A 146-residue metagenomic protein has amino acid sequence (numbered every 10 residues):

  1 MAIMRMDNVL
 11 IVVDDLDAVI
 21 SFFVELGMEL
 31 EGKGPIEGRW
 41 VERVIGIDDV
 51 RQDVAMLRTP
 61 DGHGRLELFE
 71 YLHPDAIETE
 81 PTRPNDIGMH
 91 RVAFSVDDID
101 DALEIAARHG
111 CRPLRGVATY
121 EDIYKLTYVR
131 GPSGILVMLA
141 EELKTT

Functional and structural regions predicted by a protein language model:
A2, I11, K33-P35, M56 (+2 more regions): Vicinal oxygen chelate
M6-N8, I87-R91: Eukaryotic phosphotyrosine signaling hubs
V12-H63, R108, T127-Y128: Core segments of cupin and vicinal oxygen chelate
G38-E42, D75-T79, Y120: A cross-kingdom feature marking solvent-exposed beta-strand/loop segments within repeated, beta-rich binding/scaffold
L72: Residues forming the ATP-binding cleft of Hanks-type serine/threonine protein kinase domains
T79-D86: Non-DNA-binding regulatory cores of transcription-related proteins, predominantly C-terminal effector-binding
